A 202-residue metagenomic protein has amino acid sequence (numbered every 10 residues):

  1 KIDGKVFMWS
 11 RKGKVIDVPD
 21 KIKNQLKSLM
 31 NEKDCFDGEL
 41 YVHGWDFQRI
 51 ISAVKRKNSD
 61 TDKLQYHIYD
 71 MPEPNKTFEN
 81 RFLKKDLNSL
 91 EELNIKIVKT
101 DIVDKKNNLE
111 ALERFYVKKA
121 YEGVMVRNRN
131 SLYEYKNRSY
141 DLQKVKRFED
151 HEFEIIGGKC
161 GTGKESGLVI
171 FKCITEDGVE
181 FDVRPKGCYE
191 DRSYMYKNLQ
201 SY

Functional and structural regions predicted by a protein language model:
K1-K14, R56, P74, E91-Y202: Nucleic-acid 5′ end/cap handling module spanning
K1-K96: Covalent nucleotidyltransferase
